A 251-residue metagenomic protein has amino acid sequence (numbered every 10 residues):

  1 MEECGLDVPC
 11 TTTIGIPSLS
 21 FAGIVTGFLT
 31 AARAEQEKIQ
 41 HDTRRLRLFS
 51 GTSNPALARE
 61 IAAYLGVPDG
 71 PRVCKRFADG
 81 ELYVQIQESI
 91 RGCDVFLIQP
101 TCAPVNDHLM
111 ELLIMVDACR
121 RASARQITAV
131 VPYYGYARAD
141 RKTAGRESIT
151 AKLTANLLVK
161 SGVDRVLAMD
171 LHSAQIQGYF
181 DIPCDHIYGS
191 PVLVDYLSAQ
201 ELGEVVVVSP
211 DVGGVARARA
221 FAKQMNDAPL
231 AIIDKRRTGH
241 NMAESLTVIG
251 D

Functional and structural regions predicted by a protein language model:
M1-D251: PRPP-associated nucleotide enzymes
